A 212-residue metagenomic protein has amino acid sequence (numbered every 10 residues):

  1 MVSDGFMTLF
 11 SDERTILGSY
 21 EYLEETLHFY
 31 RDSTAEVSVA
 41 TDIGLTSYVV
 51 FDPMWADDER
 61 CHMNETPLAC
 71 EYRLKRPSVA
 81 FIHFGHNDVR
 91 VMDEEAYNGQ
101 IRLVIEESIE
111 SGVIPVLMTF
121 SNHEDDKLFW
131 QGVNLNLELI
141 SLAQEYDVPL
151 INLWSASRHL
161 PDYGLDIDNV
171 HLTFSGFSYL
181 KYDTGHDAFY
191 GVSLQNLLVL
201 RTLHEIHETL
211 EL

Functional and structural regions predicted by a protein language model:
M1-A96: Conserved SGNH/GDSL esterase-like catalytic core that processes O-acyl groups on lipids and polysaccharides
M1-D4, G85-V91, S121-D126, S155-L160: Solvent-exposed loop/turn segments at secondary-structure junctions within structured extracellular/periplasmic domains
M1-S3, S78-F84, V113-T119, P149-L153: Structural recognition of the beta-strand scaffold that forms the well-ordered cores of secreted hydrolase catalytic
H62-M63, L74-K75, V91-G99, F129-V133 (+1 more regions): Soluble non-cytosolic domains of exported or imported proteins
A69-R73, E95-R102, E106, L200 (+1 more regions): Amphipathic, non-transmembrane alpha-helical secondary structure
Y72-R76, E110, Q144-E145: Extracellular/periplasmic catalytic domains that process cell-envelope and extracellular macromolecules
N87, I105-L137: Active-site segments of SGNH/GDSL-like serine hydrolases that catalyze O-acetyl group transfer/hydrolysis on lipids
H123-L212: Catalytic His-Asp segment of secreted/periplasmic serine-dependent ester chemistry enzymes
